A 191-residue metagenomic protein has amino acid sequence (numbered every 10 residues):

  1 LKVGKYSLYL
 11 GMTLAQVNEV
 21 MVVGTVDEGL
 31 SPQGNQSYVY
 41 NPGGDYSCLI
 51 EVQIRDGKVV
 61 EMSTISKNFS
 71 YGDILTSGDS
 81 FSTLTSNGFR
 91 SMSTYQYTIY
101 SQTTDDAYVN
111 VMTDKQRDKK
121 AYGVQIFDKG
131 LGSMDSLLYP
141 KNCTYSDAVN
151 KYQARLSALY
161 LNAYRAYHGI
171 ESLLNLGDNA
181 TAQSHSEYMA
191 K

Functional and structural regions predicted by a protein language model:
L1, E28-D73, T94-Y145: Amphipathic N-proximal alpha-helical interface segments
K2-S7, K67-L75, N142-Y152, A166-N175: Second-shell loop/turn segments in exported
L8-V26, I74-M92: Amphipathic alpha-helical segments
A15-E19, S86, S136, D147 (+3 more regions): Polar/charged alpha-helical tracts
V23-S31, R90-Q96, E171-L176: Short, well-structured beta-strand/strand-turn elements
G24, G130-L131, H168, A190: Short capping motifs at secondary-structure boundaries
T83-Y100, N150-K151, L156-Y160: A short, charged
A148-K191: Short, well-ordered surface patches within globular domains
